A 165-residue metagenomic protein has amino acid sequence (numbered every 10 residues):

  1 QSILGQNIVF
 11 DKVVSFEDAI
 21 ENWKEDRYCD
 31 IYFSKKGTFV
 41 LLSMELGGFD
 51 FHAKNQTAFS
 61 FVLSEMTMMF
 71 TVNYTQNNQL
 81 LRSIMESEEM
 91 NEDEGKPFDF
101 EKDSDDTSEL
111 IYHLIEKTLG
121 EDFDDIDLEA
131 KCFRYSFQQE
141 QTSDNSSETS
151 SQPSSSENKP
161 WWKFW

Functional and structural regions predicted by a protein language model:
Q1-K12, K163: Short, extreme N-terminal segment that most often corresponds to the first beta-strand
V14-W165: Charged interaction segments
